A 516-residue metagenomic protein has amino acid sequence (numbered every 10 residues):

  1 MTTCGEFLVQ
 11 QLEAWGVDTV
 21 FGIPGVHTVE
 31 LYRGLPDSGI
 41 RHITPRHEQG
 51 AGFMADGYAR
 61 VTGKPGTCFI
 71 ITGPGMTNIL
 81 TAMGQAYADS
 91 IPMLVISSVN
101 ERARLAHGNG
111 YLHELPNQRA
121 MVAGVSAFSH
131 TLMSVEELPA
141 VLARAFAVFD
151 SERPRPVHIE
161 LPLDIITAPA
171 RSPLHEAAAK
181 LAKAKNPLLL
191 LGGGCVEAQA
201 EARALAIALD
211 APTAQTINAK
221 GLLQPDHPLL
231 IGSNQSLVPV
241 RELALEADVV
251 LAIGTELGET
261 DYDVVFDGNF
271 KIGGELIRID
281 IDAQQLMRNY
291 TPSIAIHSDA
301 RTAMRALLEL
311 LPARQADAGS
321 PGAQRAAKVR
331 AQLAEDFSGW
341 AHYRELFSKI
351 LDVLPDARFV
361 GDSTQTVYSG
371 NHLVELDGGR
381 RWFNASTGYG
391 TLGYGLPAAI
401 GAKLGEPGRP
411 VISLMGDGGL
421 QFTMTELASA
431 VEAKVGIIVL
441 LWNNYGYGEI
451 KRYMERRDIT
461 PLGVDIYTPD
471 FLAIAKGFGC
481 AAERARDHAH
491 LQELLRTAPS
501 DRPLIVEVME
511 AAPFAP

Functional and structural regions predicted by a protein language model:
M1-R314, K349, G436-V439, A475: N-terminal alpha/beta PP-like core and its mobile active-site loop of ThDP/TPP-dependent enzymes
M1-T2, E48, M76, L138-P139 (+7 more regions): A conditional alpha-helix N-cap/helix-loop micro-motif detector
L8, E13, I23-P36, Q324-K403 (+1 more regions): Active-site diphosphate/adenylate-binding microenvironment
T28, E48-F53, T366-Y368, D487-L491: Short acidic loop-to-helix transition motifs that present clustered carboxylates
A59, F149, A206, L351 (+3 more regions): N-terminal cationic-hydrophobic initiation segments that often serve targeting/anchoring roles
R104-H113, A244, M287-N289, A295-H297 (+2 more regions): Thiamine diphosphate
E136, A179, A184, G273-S363 (+2 more regions): Phosphate/pyrophosphate-binding active-site segments
